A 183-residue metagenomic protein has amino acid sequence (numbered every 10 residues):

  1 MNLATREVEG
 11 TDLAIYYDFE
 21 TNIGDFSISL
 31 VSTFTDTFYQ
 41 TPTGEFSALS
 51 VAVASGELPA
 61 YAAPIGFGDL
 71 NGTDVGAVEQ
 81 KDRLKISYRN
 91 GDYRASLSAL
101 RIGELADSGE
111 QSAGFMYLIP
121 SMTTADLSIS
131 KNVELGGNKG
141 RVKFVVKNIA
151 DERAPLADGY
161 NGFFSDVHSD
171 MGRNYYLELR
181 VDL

Functional and structural regions predicted by a protein language model:
M1-G109: Gram-negative outer-membrane beta-barrel transporters
N2, A14-Y16, K85-S87, S128-N132 (+2 more regions): Outer-membrane beta-barrel architecture
L3-E7, T73-V78, F115-S121, S165-M171: Replace "Gram-negative outer membrane beta-barrel proteins" with "bacterial and organellar outer membrane beta-barrel
E7-T11, V78-D82, S121-A125, N138 (+1 more regions): Residues that define the transmembrane beta-barrel architecture of outer-membrane proteins
T21-I23, P120, L135-G137: A cross-taxa feature marking solvent-exposed loop/turn segments within ectodomains of secreted and single-pass membrane
D36, S98-S108, K131-L183: C-terminal beta-signal and adjacent terminal beta-strands/loops of Gram-negative outer-membrane beta-barrel proteins
T43-A54, S112-Y117, A157-D166: Flexible, surface-exposed loop regions and adjacent strand-edge segments of Gram-negative outer-membrane beta-barrel
A99, S108-T124, S128: Generic long, charged, amphipathic alpha-helical segments
